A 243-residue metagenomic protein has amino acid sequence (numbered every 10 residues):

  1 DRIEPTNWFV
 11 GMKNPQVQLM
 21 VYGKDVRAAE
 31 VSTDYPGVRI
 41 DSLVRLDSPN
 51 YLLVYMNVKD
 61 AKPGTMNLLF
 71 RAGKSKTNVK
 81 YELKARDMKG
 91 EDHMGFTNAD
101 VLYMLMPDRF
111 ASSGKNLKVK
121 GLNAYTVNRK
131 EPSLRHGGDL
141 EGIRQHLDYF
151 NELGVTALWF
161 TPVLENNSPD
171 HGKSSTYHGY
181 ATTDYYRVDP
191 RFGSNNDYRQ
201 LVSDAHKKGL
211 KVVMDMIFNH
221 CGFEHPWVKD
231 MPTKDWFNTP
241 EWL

Functional and structural regions predicted by a protein language model:
D1-R27, A85-R86: Beta-strand/beta-sandwich contexts
R2, L83-M104, R109: Low-complexity, Pro/Ser/Thr- and charge-rich linker/hinge segments at domain boundaries
Y22-D25, V58-D60, A72, P162: Non-cytosolic beta-sheet module surface loops
R27-V31, M66: Short beta-strand/loop motifs in extracellular/secreted proteins, especially within beta-sandwich accessory domains
D34-S42: Short, solvent-exposed loop/linker segments at beta-strand-coil boundaries, enriched for Pro/Gly and Ser/Thr
R45-G95: Extended acidic/polar, glycine-enriched regions that form or flank non-catalytic beta-rich accessory modules
A111-L243: Substrate-binding/active-site clefts of carbohydrate-active enzymes
